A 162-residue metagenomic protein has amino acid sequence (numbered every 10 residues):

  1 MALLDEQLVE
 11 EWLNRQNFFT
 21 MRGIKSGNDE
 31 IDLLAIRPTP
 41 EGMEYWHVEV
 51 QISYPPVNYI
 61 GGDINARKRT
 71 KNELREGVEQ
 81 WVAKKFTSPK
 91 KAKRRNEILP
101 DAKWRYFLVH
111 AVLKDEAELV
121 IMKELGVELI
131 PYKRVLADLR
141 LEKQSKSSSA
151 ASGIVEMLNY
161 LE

Functional and structural regions predicted by a protein language model:
M1-K25: Acidic-basic catalytic patches of nuclease active cores, encompassing PD-(D/E)XK and other metal-cofactor nuclease
W12-N14, R37-T39, M122-G126: Short, surface-exposed basic-aromatic patches at helix termini and helix-loop junctions that form
K25-S26, V135: Residue-level "edge-of-site" marker
G27, V50-M122: Catalytic cores of nucleic-acid endonucleases
E30, G42-Y45, K103: A structure-centric signal for secondary-structure junctions around beta-strands
E30-I36: Short acidic loop-to-beta-strand element that houses the catalytic metal-binding Asp/Glu of nuclease active sites
I36-V48: Active-site beta-strand-loop-beta-strand hairpin of nuclease catalytic cores that positions key catalytic residues
L99-E162: Non-catalytic C-terminal interaction segments of nucleic acid-processing enzymes
